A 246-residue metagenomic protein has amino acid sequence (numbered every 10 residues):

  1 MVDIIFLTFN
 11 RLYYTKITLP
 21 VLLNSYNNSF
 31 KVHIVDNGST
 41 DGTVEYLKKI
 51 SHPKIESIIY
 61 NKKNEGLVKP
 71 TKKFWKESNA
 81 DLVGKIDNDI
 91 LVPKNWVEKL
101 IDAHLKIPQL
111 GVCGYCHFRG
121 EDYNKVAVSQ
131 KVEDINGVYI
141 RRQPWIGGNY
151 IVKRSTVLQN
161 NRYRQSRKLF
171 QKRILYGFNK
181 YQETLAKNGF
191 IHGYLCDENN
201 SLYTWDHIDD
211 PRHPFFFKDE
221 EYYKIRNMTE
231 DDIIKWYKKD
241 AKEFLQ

Functional and structural regions predicted by a protein language model:
M1-V21: N-proximal low-complexity "stem/linker" segments adjacent to membrane-targeting elements
P20-S29: Short, acidic, metal-binding catalytic loop of nucleotide-sugar glycosyltransferases
D36-E45: A conserved acidic beta->alpha catalytic loop
K48-E65: Conserved donor nucleotide-binding strand/loop of the catalytic core
N61-S78: Glycine-rich, basic loop-to-helix element that forms the pyrophosphate-binding segment of sugar-nucleotide handling
A80-L91: Short beta-strand-to-loop acidic/aromatic patch adjacent to the donor-nucleotide binding site
P93-R164: Conserved catalytic core of nucleotide-sugar-dependent glycosyltransferases
S166-Q246: C-terminal catalytic/acceptor-binding lobe
